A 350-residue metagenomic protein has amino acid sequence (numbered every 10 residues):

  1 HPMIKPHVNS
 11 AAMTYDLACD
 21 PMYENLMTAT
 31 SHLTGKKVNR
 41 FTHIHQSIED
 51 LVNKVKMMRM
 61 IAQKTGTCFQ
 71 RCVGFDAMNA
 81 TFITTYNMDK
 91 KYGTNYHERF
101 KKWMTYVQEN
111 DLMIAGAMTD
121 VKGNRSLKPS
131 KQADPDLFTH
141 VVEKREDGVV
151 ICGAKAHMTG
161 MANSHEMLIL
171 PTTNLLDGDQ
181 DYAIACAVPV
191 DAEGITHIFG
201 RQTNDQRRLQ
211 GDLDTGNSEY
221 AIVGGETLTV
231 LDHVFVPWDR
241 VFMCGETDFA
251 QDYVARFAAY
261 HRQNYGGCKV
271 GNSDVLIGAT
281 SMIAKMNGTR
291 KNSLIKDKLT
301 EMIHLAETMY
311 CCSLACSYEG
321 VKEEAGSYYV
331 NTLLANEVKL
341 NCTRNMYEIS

Functional and structural regions predicted by a protein language model:
H1-H43, D50-I61, N264-S350: Alpha-helical interface subdomain recognition
V8, F75, H97-K101, P135 (+2 more regions): Alpha-helix initiation and N-capping motif
A12, K101-Q108, T139, E146-G148 (+5 more regions): Short, well-ordered alpha-helical packing segments
C19-I114, E166: Internal helix-loop-helix
Y86-G93, D120-K122, D297-E301: Conserved short loop/turn motifs at secondary-structure junctions
N95-Y106, A221, W238-Y265, S281-H304: Well-ordered, non-transmembrane segments within structured domains
D111-N124: A short, Trp-centered hydrophobic/proline-enriched beta-strand micro-motif
V121-C268: FAD-binding core of flavoproteins
